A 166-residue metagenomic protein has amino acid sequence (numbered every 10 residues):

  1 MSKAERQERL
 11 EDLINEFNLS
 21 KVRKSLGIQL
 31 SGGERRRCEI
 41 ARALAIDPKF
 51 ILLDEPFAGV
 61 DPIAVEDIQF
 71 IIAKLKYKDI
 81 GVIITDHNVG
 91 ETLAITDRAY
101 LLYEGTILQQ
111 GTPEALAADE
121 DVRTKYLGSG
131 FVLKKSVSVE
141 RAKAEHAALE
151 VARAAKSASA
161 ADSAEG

Functional and structural regions predicted by a protein language model:
S2-V22, Q69-A73: Conserved ABC ATPase "signature" region
L26-L30, E34: Conserved ABC ATPase signature
I40: Hydrophobic anchor residue at the start of the ABC signature
D47: Conserved catalytic motifs of ABC-family nucleotide-binding domains
I51-E55: Catalytic Walker B motif of ABC-type/P-loop ATPase nucleotide-binding domains
Q110-G111: ABC ATPase "signature
